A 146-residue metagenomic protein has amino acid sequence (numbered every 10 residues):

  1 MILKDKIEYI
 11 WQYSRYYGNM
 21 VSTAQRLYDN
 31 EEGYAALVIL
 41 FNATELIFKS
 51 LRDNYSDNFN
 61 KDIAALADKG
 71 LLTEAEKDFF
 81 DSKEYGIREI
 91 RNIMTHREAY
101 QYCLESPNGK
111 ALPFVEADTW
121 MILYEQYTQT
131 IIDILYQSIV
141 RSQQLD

Functional and structural regions predicted by a protein language model:
M1-E32: Charged alpha-helical initiation segments
Y13, I39-L40, K83, W120: Amphipathic alpha-helix face/heptad-repeat signature
M20-T23, I39, I90: Short, hydrophobic/aromatic alpha-helical segments in well-folded domains
N30, Y34, E105-S106: Short, surface-exposed loop/turn segments at secondary-structure junctions
G33-L40, T44, I87, Y124 (+1 more regions): Short runs of predominantly hydrophobic/aromatic residues within well-ordered alpha helices that form helix-helix
V38-D81, Q101: Flexible secondary-structure boundary motifs
A75-D146: Charge-enriched, short contiguous segments at helix-coil
